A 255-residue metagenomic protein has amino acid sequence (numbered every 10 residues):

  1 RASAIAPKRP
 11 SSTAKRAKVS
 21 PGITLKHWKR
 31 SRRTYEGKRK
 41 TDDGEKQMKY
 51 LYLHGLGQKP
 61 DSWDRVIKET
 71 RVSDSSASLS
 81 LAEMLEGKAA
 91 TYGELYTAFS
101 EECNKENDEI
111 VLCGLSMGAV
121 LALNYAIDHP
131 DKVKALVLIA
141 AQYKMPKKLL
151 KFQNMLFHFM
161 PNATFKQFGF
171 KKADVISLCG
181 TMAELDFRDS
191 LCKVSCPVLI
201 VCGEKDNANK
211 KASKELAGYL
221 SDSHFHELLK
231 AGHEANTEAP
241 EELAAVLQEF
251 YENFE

Functional and structural regions predicted by a protein language model:
G57-R65: Serine-hydrolase catalytic-loop signature spanning alpha/beta hydrolases and amidase-signature enzymes
D64-K68, A77-I110, A245: Active-site loop/oxyanion-hole signature of alpha/beta-hydrolase fold enzymes
G114-G118, A122: Gly/Ala-rich beta-loop-alpha elbow adjacent to hydrolase catalytic centers
I127, L136-N162: Flexible "cap/lid" loop of the alpha/beta hydrolase fold
A163-D189, K205: Hydrophobic, aromatic-rich cap/lid helix
V194, I200-C202: Short beta-strand/loop motif that positions the catalytic acidic residue of the alpha/beta-hydrolase fold
N207-A212: Conserved alpha/beta-hydrolase "acid-adjacent" motif
A231-P240: Catalytic histidine-centered segment of alpha/beta-hydrolase-like enzymes
